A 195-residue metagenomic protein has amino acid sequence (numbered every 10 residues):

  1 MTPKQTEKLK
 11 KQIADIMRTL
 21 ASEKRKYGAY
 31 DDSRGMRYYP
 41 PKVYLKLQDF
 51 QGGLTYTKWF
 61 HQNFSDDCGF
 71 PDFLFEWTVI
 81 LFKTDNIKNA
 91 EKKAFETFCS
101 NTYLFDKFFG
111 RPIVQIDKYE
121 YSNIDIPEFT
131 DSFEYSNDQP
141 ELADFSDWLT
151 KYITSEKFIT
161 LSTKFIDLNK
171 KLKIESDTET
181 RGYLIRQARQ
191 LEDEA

Functional and structural regions predicted by a protein language model:
M1-T2, A29-Y38, C68-L74: Generic helix N-cap/helix-start motif at coil->alpha-helix transitions
K4-T19, Y44-T57: Helix-turn-helix repeat elements of alpha-solenoid scaffolds
T19-Y30, K58-C68, F95-L104: Solenoid-like repeat scaffolds
K42-Y44, I80-L81: Residue-level signature for tetratricopeptide repeat
Q48, C68, K83-N86, K118: Short coil/turn linking the two alpha-helices of tandem helical-hairpin repeats
C68-V79, F109-D117: Amphipathic alpha-helical protein-interaction segments enriched in hydrophobic
F82-D106, D131-N137: TPR/TPR-like (Sel1-like) alpha-helical repeat modules
L104-A195: Long, ordered, amphipathic alpha-helical scaffolds
